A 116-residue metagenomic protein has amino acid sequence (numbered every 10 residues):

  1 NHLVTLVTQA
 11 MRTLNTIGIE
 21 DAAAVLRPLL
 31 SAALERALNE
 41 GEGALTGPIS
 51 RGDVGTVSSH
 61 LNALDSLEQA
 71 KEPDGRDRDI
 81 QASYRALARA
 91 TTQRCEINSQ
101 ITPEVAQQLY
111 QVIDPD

Functional and structural regions predicted by a protein language model:
N1-R76, I80: Helical "substrate-binding/catalytic lid" subdomain of Rossmann-like NAD(P)-dependent dehydrogenases/reductases
V54-S58, L64-D116: Long, low-complexity C-terminal extensions of enzymes
